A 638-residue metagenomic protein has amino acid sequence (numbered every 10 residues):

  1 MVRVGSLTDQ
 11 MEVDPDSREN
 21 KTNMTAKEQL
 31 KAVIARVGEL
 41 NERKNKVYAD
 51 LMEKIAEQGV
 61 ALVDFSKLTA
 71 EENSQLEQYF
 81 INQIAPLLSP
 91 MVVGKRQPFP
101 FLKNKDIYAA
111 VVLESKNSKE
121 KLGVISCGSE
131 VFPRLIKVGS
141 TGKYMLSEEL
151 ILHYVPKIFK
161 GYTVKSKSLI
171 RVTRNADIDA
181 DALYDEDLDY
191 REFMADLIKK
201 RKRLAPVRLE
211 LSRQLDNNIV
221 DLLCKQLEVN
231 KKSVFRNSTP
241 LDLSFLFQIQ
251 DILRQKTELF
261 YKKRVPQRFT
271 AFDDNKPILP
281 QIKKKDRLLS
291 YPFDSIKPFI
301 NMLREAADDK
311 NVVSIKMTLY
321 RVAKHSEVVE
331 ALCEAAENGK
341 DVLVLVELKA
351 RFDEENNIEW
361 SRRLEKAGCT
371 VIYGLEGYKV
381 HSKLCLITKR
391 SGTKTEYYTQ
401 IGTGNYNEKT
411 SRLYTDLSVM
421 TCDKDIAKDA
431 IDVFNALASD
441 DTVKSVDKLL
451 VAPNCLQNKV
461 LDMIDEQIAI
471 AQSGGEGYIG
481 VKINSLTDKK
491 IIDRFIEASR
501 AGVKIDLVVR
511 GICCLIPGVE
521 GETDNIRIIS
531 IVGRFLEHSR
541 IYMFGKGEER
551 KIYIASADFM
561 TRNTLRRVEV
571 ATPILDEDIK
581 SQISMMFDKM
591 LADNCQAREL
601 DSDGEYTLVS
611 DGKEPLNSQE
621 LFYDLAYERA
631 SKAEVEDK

Functional and structural regions predicted by a protein language model:
M1-I479, E497, A501, C513-K638: N-terminal localization/anchoring segments of enzymes in phospholipid and broader phosphate metabolism
K504-V508: Hydrophobic alpha/beta core scaffold segments
